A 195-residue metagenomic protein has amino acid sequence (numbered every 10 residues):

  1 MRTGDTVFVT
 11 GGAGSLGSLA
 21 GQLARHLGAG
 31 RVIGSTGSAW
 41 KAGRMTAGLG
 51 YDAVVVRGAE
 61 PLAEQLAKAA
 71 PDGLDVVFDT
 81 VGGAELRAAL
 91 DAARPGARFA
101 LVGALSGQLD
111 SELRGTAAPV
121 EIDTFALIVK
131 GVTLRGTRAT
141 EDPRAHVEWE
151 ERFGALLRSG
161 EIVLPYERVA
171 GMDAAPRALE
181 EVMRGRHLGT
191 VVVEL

Functional and structural regions predicted by a protein language model:
M1-A59: Mid-domain Rossmann-like dinucleotide-binding core that forms the NAD(H)/NADP(H) cofactor-binding site
G4, Y51, D72-L74, I162: Local beta-strand N-terminus motif with an aromatic residue
F8, V55, D75-F78, A100: N-terminal Rossmann-like NAD(P) cofactor-binding module of classical short-chain dehydrogenase/reductase
T46, A84-I162, L195: Glycine-rich phosphate-binding loop and adjacent beta-alpha segment of Rossmann(oid) nucleotide-cofactor-binding
P61-D72: Short amphipathic alpha-helix with an adjacent loop that forms part of the alpha/beta core around
S159-R168, P176-L195: C-terminal capping/lid region of NAD(P)-dependent oxidoreductase domains
